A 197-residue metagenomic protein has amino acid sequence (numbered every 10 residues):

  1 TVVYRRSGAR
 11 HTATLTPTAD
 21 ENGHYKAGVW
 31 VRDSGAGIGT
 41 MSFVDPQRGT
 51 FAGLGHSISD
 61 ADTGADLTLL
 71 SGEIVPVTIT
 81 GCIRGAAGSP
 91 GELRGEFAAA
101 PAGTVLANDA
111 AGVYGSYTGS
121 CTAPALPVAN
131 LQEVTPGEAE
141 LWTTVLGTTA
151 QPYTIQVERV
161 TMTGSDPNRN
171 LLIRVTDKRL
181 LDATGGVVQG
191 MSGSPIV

Functional and structural regions predicted by a protein language model:
T1, I196-V197: Conserved PDZ fold ligand-binding element
V2-A27: PDZ-domain C-terminal substructure recognizer with occasional recognition of PDZ-binding tails
G8-R10, V31-G37, G147-T154: Short coil-to-beta-strand transition motifs
N22-V29, S165-L171: Short, solvent-exposed secondary-structure boundary/capping segments
V29-D33, H56, T144, V160 (+2 more regions): A structural micro-motif recognizing beta-strand termini and the immediately following turn/loop segments
R32-G35, S42-G55: Extracytoplasmic assembly/pore-lining segments of large envelope/extracellular complexes
A65-N168, L180, G193: Terminal interaction modules at protein C-ends
A183-I196: Catalytic nucleophile loop of clan PA
